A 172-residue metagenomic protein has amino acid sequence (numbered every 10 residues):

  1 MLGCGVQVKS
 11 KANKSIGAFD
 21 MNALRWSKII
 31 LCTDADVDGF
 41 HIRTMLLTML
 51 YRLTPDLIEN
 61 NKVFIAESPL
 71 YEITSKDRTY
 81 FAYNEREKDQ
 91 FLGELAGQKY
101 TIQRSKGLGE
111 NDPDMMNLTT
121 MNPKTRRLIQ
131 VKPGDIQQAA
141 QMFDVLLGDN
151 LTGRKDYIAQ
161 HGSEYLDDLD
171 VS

Functional and structural regions predicted by a protein language model:
M1-S172: Conserved phosphate-chemistry cores used by DNA topoisomerases
